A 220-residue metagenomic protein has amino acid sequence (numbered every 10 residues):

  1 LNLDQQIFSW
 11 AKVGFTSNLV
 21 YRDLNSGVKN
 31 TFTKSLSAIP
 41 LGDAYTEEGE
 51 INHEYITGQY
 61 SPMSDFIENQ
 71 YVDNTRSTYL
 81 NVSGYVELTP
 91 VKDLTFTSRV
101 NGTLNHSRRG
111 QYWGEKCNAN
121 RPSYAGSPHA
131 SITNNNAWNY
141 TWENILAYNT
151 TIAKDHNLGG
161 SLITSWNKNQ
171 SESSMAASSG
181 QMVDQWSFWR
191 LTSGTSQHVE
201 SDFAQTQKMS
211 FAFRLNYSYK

Functional and structural regions predicted by a protein language model:
N2-N81, T97-S210: Surface-exposed loop/interface segments of Gram-negative outer-membrane beta-barrel transport/assembly proteins
D93: Active-site and adjacent substrate-binding regions of carbohydrate-active enzymes
F213-K220: Short, intrinsically disordered, charge-balanced linker/junction segments flanking boundaries in proteins
